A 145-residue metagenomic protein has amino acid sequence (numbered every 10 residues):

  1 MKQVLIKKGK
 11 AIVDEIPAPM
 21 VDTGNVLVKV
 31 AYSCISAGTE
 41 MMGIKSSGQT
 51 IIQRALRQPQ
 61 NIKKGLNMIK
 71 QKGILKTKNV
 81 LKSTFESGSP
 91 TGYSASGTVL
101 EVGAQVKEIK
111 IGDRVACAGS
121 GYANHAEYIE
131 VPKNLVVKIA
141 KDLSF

Functional and structural regions predicted by a protein language model:
M1-K2, D113, A126-E127: Extracytoplasmic/periplasmic beta-strand context in beta-sandwich domains, especially the cupredoxin/COX2 CuA-binding
M1-P90: Short N-terminal strand-loop motif that marks the start of NAD(P)H/FAD-dependent oxidoreductase cofactor-binding domains
D22, S36, K110-I111, P132: Residue-level recognition of short, solvent-exposed, well-ordered loop/turn junctions that link secondary-structure
K76-S87, S94-G121: A glycine-/small-residue-rich N-terminal strand-loop-strand element that serves as the cofactor-binding glycine loop
V80, K133-F145: Glycine/charged-rich beta-loop-alpha catalytic/anionic-binding loops adjacent to active sites
T91-Y93, A118, K141-F145: A glycine-rich, Thr/Ser-enriched phosphate-binding loop motif common to dinucleotide/cofactor-binding enzymes
G119-N134: A structural motif shared across PLP-dependent enzymes of the aminotransferase-like
